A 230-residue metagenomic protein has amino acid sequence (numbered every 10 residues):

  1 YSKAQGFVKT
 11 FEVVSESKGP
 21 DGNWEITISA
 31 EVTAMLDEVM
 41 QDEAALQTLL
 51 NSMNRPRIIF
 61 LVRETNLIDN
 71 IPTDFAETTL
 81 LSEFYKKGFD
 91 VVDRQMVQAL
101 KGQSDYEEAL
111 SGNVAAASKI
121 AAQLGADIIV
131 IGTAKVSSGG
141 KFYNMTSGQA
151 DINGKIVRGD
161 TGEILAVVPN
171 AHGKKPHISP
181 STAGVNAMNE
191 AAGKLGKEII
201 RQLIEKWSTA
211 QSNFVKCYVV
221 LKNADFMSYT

Functional and structural regions predicted by a protein language model:
Y1, R55, F60-G125, I129-V130 (+1 more regions): N-terminal segment of the mature soluble domain
Y1, V157-L195: Short secondary-structure boundary motifs at beta->alpha junctions and helix caps
Q5-S17, F60, A109-Y143, D151: A short, hydrophobic beta-strand-centered structural micro-motif
F7-E12, G22-I28, N54-I58, K87 (+4 more regions): Envelope-exposed proteins and targeting segments
S15-F89, I204-Y229: A structural "domain/chain start" motif
S17, Q95, V168-N170: Short hydrophobic alpha-helix segments
T65-I68, V97-L100, K135-G139, H172-K174 (+1 more regions): Solvent-exposed loop/turn segments at secondary-structure junctions within structured extracellular/periplasmic domains
D69-E77, L110-V114, Y143-A150, S181-A192 (+1 more regions): Solvent-exposed, acidic/flexible segments
